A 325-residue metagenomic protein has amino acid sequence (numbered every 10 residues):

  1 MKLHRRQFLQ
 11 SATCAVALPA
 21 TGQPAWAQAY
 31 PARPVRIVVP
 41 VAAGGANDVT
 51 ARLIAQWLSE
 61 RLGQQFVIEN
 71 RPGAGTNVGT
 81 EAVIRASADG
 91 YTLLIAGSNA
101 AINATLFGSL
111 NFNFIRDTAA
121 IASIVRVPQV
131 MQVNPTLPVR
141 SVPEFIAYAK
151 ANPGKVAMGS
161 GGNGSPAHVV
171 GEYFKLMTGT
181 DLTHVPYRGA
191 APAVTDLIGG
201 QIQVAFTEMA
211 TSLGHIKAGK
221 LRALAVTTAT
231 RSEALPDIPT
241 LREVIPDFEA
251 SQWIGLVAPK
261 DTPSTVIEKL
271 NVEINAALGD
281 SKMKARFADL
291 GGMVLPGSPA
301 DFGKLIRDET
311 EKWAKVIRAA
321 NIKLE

Functional and structural regions predicted by a protein language model:
M1-A15: N-terminal secretory signal peptides and thylakoid transit peptides that target proteins across membranes
W26-D117, K155, N163, T180-F206 (+3 more regions): N-terminal (or domain-start) structured segment
A32-P34, K217, T240, S264-E325: An extracytoplasmic/periplasmic, membrane-proximal ligand-sensing/linker region
R85-Y91, T105-P192, L241, P246 (+1 more regions): Hinge/capping helix and adjacent helix->loop/strand transition within the periplasmic-binding protein
I95-A100, S160, A190, T207-S212 (+3 more regions): Beta->alpha turn/N-cap motifs
A100-S109, K175-M177, V204-D237: A ligand-binding cleft/hinge motif common to bilobed small-molecule-binding domains
